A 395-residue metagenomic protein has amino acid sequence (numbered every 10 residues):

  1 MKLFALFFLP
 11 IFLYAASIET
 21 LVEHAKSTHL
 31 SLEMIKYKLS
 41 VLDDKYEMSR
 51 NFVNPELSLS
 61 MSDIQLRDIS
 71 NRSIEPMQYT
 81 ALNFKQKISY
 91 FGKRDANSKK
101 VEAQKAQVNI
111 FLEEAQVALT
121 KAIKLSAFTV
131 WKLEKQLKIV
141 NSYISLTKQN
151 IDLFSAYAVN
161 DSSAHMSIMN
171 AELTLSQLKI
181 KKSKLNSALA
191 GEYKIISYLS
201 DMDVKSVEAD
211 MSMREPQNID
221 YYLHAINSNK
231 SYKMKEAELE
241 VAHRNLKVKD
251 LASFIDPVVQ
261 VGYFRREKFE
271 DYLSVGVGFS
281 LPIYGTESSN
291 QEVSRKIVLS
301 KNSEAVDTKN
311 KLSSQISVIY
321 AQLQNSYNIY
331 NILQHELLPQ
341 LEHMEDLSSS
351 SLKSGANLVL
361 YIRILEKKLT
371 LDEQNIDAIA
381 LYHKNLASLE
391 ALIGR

Functional and structural regions predicted by a protein language model:
L3-F12: Sec-dependent N-terminal signal peptides
A15-E56, M61, K87, S162-H165 (+3 more regions): Bacterial Sec-pathway N-terminal export signals of envelope proteins
A16, A115-K230, I319-S326, Y330 (+2 more regions): Periplasmic alpha-helical coiled-coil/stalk elements that build and connect Gram-negative outer-membrane
E23-E33, D43-P55, L82-K99, I110-V117 (+4 more regions): A glycine-/polar-enriched beta->alpha junction
H29, K36, D43, R50 (+27 more regions): Alpha-helical coiled-coil heptad-repeat register
S58-N97, S206, M211-E215, V258-E292: Small/polar, glycine/serine/threonine/aspartate-rich low-complexity segments that form flexible
T174-M202, Q340-R395: Short segments within alpha-helical structural elements
